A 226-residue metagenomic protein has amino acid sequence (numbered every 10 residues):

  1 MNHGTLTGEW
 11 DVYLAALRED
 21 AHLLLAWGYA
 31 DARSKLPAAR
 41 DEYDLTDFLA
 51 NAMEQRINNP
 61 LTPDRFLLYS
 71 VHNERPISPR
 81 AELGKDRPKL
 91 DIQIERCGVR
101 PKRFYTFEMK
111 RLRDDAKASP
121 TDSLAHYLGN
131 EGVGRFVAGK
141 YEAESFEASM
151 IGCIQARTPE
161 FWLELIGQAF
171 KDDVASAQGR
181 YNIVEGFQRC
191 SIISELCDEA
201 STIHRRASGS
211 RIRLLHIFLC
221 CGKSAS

Functional and structural regions predicted by a protein language model:
M1-R40, M53-P63, T121-H126, G139-E147 (+1 more regions): C-terminal tail/extension regions appended to the core domain(s) of diverse proteins
Q55-K85: A short acidic/basic microdomain associated with nuclease active sites
D86-C97: Short acidic loop-to-beta-strand element that houses the catalytic metal-binding Asp/Glu of nuclease active sites
I92-I94, Y105-D114: Conserved catalytic cores of phosphodiester-cleaving nucleases, focusing on short active-site segments
G98-K102: Short, solvent-exposed loop/turn segments that connect beta-strands within catalytic domains and beta-strand-rich
L112-F136: Mg2+/Mn2+-dependent nuclease catalytic core
C153-A156: Internal, hydrophobic beta-strand segments that form the core of beta-sheet-rich folds
